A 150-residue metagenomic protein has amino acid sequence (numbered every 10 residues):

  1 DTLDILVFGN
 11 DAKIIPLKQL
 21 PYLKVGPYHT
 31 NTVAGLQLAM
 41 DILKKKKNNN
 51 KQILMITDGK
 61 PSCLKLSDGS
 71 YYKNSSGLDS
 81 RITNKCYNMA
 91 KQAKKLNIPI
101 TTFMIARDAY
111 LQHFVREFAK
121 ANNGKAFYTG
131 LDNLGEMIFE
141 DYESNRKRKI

Functional and structural regions predicted by a protein language model:
D1-L17, G35-L36, N49-I56, T101-I105 (+1 more regions): Von Willebrand factor
G9-N48, K60-G69, K73-S76: Short, charged loop segments at secondary-structure junctions
N31-L36, R81-T83, Y128-N133: Short, surface-exposed, polar/charged, turn-prone segments marking secondary-structure boundaries
A34-L38, K85-M89, M137: Well-ordered alpha-helical segments embedded in enzymatic catalytic cores
I42-D58, I100, Y142-I150: Short secondary-structure transition/capping segments
K60-A121: VWA/integrin I-like adhesion module and closely mimicked acidic/polar interface patches used
P99-I150: Von Willebrand factor A/integrin I-like adhesion domains
